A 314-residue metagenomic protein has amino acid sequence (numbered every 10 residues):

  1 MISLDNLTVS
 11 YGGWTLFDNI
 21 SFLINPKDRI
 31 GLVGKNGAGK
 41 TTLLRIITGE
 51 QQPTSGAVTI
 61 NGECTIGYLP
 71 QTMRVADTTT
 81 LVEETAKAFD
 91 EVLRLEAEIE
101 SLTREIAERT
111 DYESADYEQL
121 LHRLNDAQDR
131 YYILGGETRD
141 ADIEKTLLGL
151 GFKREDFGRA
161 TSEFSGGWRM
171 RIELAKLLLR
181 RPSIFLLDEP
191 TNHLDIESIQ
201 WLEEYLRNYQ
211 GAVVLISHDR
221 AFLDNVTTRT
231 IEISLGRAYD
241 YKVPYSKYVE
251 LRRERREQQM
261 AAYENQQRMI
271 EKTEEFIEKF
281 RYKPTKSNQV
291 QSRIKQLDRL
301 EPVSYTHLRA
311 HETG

Functional and structural regions predicted by a protein language model:
M1-Y263, R309: ABC ATP-binding cassette signature C-motif
T110, S114, D195, K283-T285 (+2 more regions): Intrinsic-disorder/low-complexity, polar/charged segments
L251-L300, S304: Intracellular alpha-helical coupling/juxtamembrane segments of multi-pass membrane proteins
H307-G314: Single conserved hydrophobic/aromatic residue that forms the stacking wall/gate of nucleotide- or nucleobase-binding
